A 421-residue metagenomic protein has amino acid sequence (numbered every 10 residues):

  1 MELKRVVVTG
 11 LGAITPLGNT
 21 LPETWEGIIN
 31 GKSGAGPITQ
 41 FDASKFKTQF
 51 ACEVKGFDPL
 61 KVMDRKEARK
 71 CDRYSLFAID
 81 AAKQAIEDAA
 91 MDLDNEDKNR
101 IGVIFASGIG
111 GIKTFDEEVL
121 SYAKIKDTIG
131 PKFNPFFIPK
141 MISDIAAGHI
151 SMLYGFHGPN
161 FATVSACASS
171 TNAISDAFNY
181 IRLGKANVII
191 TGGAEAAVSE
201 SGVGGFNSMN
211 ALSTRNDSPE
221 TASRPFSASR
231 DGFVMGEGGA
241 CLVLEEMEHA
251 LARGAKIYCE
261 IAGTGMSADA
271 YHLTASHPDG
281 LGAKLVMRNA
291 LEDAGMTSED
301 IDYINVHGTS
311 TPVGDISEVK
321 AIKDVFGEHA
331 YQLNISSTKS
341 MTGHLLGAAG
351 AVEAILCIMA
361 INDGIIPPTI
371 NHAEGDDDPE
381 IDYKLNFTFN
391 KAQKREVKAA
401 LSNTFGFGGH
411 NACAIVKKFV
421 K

Functional and structural regions predicted by a protein language model:
M1-E67, A89, E248-Y258, I355-T369 (+1 more regions): ACP-dependent fatty acid/polyketide chain-elongation machinery
R5-T9, G36, D217-A294, Y303 (+1 more regions): Condensing-enzyme catalytic core mediating Claisen C-C bond formation in acyl metabolism
V8, K32-S165, A194-V203, S298-G314: Conserved beta-ketoacyl condensing-enzyme motif
G10, I28, A82, V103 (+10 more regions): Conserved small-residue
T39, K185-D231, T264-P278, G308-D315 (+1 more regions): Acyl-CoA/ACP chain-elongation machinery
A78-D92, S143-Y154, N160-E195, F233-A255 (+2 more regions): Active-site-proximal alpha-helical scaffold in enzymes
A85-D97, A250-I257, M287-Y303, V325-H329: Phosphate/pyrophosphate-binding loops at sites that engage ATP/ADP/AMP, CoA/4′-phosphopantetheine, polyphosphate
K124-N134, S175, N179, E195-A252 (+2 more regions): Glycine-/small-residue-rich "gating" segment that lines the acyl/pantetheine channel and substrate pocket
